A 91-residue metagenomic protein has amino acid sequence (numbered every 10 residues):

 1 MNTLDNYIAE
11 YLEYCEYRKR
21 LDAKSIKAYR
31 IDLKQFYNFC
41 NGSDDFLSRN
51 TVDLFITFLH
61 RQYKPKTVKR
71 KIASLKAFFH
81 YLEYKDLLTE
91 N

Functional and structural regions predicted by a protein language model:
E10-K24, R30-N91: N-terminal core-binding DNA-recognition domain of tyrosine recombinases/integrases
